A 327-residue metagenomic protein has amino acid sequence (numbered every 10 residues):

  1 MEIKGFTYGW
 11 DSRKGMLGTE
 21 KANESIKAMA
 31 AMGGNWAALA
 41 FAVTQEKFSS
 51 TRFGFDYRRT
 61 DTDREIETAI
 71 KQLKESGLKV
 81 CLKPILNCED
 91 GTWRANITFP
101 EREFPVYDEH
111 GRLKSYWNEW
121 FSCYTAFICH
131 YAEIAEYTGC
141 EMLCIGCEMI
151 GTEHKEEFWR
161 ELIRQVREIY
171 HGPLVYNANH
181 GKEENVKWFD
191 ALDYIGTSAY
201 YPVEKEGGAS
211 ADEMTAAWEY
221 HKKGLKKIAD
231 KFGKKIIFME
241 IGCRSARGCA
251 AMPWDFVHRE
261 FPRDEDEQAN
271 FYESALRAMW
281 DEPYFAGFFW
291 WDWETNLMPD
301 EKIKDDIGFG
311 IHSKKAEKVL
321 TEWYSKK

Functional and structural regions predicted by a protein language model:
G9-M16, S50-D63, H110-C123, G146-E153 (+2 more regions): The substrate-binding groove and active-site-proximal loops of carbohydrate-active enzymes, especially glycoside
K14-A30, F121-I134, N179-W188, A269-M279: Short, acidic/polar
K14-A31, G54-E75, A126: Aromatic- and glycine-enriched glycan-recognition loops and surfaces that form the carbohydrate-binding subsites
N35-T51, R64-T152, W293-N296: Substrate-binding cleft and catalytic face of glycoside hydrolase catalytic domains, especially the flexible beta-alpha
C81-L86, D90, M142-H154, R160-E184 (+2 more regions): Aromatic-lined carbohydrate-recognition surfaces of secreted/lumenal glycan-active proteins
I128-C147, A178-W218, K235, C243: Aromatic- and acid-rich polysaccharide-binding/catalytic face of secreted or lumenal carbohydrate-active enzymes
A199-D212, I228-A269, W291-I307: Active-site clefts of carbohydrate-active enzymes
P253, E267-S274, A278-K327: Aromatic-rich peripheral "rim/lid" segments of glycoside hydrolase catalytic domains that contact and position glycan
